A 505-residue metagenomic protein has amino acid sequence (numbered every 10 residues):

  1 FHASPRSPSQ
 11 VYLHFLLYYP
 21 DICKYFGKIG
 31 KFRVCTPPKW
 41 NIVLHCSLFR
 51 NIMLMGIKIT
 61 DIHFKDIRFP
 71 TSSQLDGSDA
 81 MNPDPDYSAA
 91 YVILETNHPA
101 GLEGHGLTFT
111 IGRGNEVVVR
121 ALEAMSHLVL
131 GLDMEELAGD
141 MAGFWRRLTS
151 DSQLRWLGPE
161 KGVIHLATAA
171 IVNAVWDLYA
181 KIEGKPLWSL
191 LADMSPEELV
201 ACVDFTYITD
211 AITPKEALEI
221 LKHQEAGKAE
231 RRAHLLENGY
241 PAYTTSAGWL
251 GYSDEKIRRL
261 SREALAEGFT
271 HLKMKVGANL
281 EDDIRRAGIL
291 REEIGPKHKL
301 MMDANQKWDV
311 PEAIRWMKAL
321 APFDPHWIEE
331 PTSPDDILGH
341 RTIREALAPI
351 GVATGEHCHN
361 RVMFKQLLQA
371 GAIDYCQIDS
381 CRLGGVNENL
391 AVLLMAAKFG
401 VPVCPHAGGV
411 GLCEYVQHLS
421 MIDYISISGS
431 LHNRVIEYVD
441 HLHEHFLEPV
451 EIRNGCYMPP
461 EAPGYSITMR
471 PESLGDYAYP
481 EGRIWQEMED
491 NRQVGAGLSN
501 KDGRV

Functional and structural regions predicted by a protein language model:
H2-V11: Extreme N-terminal basic, low-complexity initiation segments that serve as generic localization/processing leaders
G27-G30: Residue-identity detector for glycine
L54-L300, N305-I314, K318-P322, L442 (+1 more regions): N-terminal capping/lid subdomain adjacent to the active-site entrance of alpha/beta enzymes
K273-E414: Catalytic core of soluble alpha/beta enzymes
W316-I328, Q369-C376, L419-V450: Structural recognition of alpha->loop->beta junctions
